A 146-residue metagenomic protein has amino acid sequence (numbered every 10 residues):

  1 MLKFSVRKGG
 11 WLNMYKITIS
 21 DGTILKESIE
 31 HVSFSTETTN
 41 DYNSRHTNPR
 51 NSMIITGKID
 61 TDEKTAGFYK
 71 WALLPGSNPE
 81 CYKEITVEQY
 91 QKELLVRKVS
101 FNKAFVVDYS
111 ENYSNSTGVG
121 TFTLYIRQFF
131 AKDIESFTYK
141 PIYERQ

Functional and structural regions predicted by a protein language model:
M1-Q146: Glycine-rich, low-complexity intrinsically disordered segments
